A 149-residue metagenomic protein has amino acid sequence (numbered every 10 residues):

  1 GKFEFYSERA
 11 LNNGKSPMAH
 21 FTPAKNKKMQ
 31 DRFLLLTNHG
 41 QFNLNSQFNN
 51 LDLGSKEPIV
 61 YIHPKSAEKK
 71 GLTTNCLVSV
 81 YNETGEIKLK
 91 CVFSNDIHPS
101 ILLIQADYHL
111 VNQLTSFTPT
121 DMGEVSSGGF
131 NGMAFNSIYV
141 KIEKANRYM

Functional and structural regions predicted by a protein language model:
G1-N50: Long, low-complexity segments enriched in small/aliphatic residues
S46-Y61, K65-M149: Long, contiguous, secondary-structure-rich segments that constitute the structural scaffold of globular domains
